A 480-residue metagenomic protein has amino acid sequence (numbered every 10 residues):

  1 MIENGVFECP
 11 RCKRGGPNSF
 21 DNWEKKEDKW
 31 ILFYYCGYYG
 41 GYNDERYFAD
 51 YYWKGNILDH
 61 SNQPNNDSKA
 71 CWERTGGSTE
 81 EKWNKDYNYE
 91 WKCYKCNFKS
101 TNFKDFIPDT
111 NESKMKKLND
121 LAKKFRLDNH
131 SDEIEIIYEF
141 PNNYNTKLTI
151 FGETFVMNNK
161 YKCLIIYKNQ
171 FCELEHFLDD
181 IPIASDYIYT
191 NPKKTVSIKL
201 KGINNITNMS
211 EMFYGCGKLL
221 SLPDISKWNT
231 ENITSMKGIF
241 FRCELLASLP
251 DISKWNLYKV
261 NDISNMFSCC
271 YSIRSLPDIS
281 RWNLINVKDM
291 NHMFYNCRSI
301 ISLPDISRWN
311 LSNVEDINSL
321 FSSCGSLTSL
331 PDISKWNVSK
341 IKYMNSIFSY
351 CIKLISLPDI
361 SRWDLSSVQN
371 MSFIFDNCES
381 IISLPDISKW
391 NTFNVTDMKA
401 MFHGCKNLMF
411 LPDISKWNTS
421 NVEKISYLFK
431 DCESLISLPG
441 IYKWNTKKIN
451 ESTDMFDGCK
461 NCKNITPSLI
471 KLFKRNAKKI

Functional and structural regions predicted by a protein language model:
I2-N4, Y87-N88: Flanking scaffold residues of small Cys/His-coordinated metal-binding clusters
F7, Y34, W91: Cys/His-enriched microdomains
P10-R11, Y38, K95: Short, cysteine/histidine-rich loop/knuckle motifs that typically chelate Zn2+
G16-N18, G40, S100: Cys/His-rich microdomains that often coordinate metals
S19-W23, F103-F106: Short Cys/His-rich "knuckle" micro-motifs
K25, W30-L32, C93: Short linear proline/tyrosine/threonine-rich motifs used for host-factor recruitment and membrane trafficking/assembly
K29, F33-N88: Acidic, low-complexity, intrinsically disordered interaction modules
K114-I480: Negatively charged
